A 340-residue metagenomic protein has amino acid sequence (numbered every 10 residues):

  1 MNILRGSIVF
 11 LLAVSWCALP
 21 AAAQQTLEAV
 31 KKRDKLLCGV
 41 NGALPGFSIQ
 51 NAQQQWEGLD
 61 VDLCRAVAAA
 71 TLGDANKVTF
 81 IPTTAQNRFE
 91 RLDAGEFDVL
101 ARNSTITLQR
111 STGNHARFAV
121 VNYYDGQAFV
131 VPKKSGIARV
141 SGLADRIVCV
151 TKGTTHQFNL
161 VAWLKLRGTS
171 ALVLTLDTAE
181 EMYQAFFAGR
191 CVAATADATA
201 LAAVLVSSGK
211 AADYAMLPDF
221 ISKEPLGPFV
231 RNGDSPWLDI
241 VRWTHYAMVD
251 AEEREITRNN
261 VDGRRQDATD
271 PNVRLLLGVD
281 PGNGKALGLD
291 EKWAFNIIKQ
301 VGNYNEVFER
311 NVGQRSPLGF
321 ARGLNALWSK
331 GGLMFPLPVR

Functional and structural regions predicted by a protein language model:
S7-A18: Bacterial N-terminal signal peptides
L19-A23: Sec/Tat signal peptide C-region and signal peptidase I cleavage site
T26-A101, N283, L287-L289, Y304 (+2 more regions): Extracytoplasmic small-molecule ligand-binding "clamshell" domains of the periplasmic binding protein/Venus flytrap
K31-K35, A68-G73, D93-F97, K134 (+7 more regions): Sec-exported extracytoplasmic/periplasmic mature domains
L37-G46, W56-T71, T105, D125-E181: Bilobed "Venus flytrap"/periplasmic-binding protein-like clamshell domains and structurally analogous long
D62-T71, K134-I137, S141, R146-I147 (+4 more regions): Extended ligand-binding regions for polar small-molecule ligands
R65, A69, G73, K77-G142 (+2 more regions): Acidic, polar ligand-binding/catalytic clefts
V279-R340: C-terminal functional modules
